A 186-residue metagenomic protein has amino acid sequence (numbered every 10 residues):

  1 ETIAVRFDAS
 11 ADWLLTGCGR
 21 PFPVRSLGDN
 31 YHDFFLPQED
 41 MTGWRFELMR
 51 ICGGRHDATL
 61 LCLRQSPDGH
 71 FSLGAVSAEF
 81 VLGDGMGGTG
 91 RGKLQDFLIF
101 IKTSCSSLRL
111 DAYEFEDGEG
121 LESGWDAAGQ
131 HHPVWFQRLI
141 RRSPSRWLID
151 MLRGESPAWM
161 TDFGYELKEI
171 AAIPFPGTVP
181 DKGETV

Functional and structural regions predicted by a protein language model:
E1-W13: DNA major-groove recognition helix of helix-turn-helix/homeodomain DNA-binding modules
T16: Phosphate-coordinating loops and pocket residues in cytosolic domains that bind phosphorylated ligands
G19-R20: Short amphipathic alpha-helical surface patches that mediate protein-protein
P23-V186: Intrinsically disordered, low-complexity tails and linkers flanking structured cores
